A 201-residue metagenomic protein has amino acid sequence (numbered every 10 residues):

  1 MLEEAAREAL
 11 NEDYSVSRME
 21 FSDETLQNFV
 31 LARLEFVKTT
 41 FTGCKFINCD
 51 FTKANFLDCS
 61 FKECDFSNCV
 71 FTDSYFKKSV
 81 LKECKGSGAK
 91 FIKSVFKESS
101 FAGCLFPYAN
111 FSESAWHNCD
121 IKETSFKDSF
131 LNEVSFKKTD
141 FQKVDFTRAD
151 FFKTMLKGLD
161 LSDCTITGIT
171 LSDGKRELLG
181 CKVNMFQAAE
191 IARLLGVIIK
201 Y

Functional and structural regions predicted by a protein language model:
M1-Y201: Tandem repeat scaffolds
